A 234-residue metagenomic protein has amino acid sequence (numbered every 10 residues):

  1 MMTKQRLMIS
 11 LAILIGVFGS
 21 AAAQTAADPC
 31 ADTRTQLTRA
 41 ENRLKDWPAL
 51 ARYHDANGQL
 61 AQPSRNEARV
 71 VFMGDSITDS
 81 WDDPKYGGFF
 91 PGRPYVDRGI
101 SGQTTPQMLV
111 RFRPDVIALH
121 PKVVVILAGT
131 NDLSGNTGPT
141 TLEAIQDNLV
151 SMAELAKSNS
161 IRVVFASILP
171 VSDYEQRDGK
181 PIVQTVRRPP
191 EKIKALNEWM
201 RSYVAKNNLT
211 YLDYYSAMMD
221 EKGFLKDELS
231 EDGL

Functional and structural regions predicted by a protein language model:
M1-V71, T78-D79, D83, G88 (+3 more regions): N-terminal secretory targeting modules
I13, L169-L234: Catalytic His-Asp segment of secreted/periplasmic serine-dependent ester chemistry enzymes
V71-M73, V96: Conserved beta-strand elements of the Class I
M73-G74, A166: Short hydrophobic segments within beta-strands
D79-I100, T105-D147, P170-E175: Oxyanion-hole/transition-state-stabilizing segment in secreted/luminal serine hydrolases and related acyltransferases
D97-G102, N136-L142, A153, T185-P190 (+1 more regions): Second-shell loop/turn segments in exported
L149-A153, N197: Generic structural signal for well-ordered alpha-helices, preferentially at hydrophobic/aromatic core positions
N159-R162: A short helix->loop->beta-strand "cap" motif at the edges of active sites that frequently abuts
